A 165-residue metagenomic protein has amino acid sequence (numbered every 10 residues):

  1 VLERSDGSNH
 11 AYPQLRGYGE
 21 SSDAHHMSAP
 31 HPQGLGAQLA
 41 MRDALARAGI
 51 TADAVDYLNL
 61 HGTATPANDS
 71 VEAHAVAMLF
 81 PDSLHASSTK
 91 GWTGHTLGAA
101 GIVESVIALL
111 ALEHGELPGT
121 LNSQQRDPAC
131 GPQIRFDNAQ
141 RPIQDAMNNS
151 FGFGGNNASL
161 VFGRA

Functional and structural regions predicted by a protein language model:
V1, L15, V55, L60-H61 (+3 more regions): Conserved small-residue
V1-A48, Y57: Condensing-enzyme catalytic core mediating Claisen C-C bond formation in acyl metabolism
V1-G7, A100-A165: Conserved beta-strand-centric core segments of catalytic alpha/beta enzyme folds
L2, R16, A77, S87 (+1 more regions): Residue-level detector of conserved, well-ordered beta-strand and adjacent loop positions that form binding/recognition
Y12, D69-A86, N156: Acidic-glycine-rich active-site phosphate/pyrophosphate-binding loop
Y18-P32, L60-D69, S83-P132: Acyl-CoA/ACP chain-elongation machinery
A40-A48, L79, A108, L112: Stable alpha-helical structural segments in soluble proteins, enriched in small hydrophobic residues
T51-D56, S83: Short acidic capping loops at alpha-helix termini that bridge into adjacent secondary structure
